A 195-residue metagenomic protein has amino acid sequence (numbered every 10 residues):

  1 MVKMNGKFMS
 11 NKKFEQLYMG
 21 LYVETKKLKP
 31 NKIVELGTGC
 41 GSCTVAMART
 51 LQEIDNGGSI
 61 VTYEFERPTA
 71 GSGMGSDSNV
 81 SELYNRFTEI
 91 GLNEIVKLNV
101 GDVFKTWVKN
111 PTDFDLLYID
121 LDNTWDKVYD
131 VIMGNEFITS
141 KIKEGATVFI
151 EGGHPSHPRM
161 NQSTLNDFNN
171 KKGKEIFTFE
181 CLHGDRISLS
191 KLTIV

Functional and structural regions predicted by a protein language model:
M1-L28: Class I SAM-dependent methyltransferase Rossmann-like catalytic core, especially the SAM/SAH-binding loop
Y22-V195: S-adenosylmethionine/decaboxylated-SAM
